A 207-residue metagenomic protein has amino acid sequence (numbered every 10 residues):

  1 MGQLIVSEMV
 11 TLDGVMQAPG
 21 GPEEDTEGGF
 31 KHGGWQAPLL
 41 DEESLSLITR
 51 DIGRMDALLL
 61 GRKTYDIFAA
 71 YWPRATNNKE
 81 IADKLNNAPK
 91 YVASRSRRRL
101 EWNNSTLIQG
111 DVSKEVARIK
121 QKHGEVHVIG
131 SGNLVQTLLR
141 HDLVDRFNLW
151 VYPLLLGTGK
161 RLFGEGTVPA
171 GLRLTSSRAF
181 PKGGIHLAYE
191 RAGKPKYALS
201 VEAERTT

Functional and structural regions predicted by a protein language model:
M1-L143, P153-T207: Portal/gating segments that form or line small-molecule/metal binding sites
R146: A short helix-turn-beta junction within AAA+ P-loop NTPase domains corresponding to the substrate/partner-engaging
